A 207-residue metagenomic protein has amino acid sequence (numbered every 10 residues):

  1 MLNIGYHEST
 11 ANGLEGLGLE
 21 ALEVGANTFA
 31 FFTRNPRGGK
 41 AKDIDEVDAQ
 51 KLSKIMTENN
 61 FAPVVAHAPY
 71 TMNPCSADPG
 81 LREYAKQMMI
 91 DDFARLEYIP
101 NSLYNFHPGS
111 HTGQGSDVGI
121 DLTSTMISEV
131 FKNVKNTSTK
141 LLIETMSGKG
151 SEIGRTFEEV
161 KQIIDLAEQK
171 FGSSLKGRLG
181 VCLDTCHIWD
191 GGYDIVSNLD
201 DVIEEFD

Functional and structural regions predicted by a protein language model:
M1-A68, M72, S76-A94: N-terminal pre-domain/capping segments
G5, G180, D190, D200-D201: Charged catalytic cores and adjacent phosphate/nucleic-acid-binding surfaces used for phosphate/nucleic-acid chemistry
H7-A11, R34-P36, A68-T71, G109-H111 (+2 more regions): Active-site beta-loop-alpha junctions enriched in small/polar residues
E15-G18, K42, S116-I120, I153-F157 (+1 more regions): Conserved strand-to-helix beginnings and helix N-cap segments that scaffold or border functional pockets
I55, I163, E205: Residues that form generic nucleotide/phosphate-binding pockets
P74-G180, D190: Active-site acidic/histidine proton-transfer and metal-coordination neighborhood in alpha/beta enzyme cores
G192-D207: A short alpha/beta connector and helix-capping loop motif
